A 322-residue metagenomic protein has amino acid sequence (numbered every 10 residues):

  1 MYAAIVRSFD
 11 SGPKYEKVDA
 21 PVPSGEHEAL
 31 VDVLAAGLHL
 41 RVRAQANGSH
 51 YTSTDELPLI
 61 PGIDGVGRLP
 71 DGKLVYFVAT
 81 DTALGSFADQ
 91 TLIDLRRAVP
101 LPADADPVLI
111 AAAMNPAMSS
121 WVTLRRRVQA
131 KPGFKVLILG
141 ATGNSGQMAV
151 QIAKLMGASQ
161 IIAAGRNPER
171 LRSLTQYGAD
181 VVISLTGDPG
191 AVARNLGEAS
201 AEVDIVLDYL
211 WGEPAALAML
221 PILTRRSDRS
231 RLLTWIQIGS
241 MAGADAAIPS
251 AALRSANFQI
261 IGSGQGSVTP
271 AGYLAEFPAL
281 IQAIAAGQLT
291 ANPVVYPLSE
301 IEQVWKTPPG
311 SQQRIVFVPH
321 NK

Functional and structural regions predicted by a protein language model:
M1, A271-K322: C-terminal hydrophobic helical "lid"/dimerization subdomain of Rossmann-like NAD(P)H-dependent oxidoreductases
P21-L38, S49-G85: Glycine-rich beta-strand-centered segment in the early N-terminal region that forms part of a ligand/cofactor-binding
I63-V66, V75-T142: NAD(P)H dinucleotide-binding glycine-rich loop of Rossmann-like/cofactor-binding domains, especially the beta1-alpha1
Y76, V206-L207: N-terminal Rossmann-like NAD(P) cofactor-binding module of classical short-chain dehydrogenase/reductase
S86-F87, G165-S173, A244-S250: Short, glycine/polar-rich helix-capping loops at beta-to-alpha or helix-loop-helix junctions that flank or form
A113-G187: Mid-domain Rossmann-like dinucleotide-binding core that forms the NAD(H)/NADP(H) cofactor-binding site
P189-S200: Short amphipathic alpha-helix with an adjacent loop that forms part of the alpha/beta core around
E213-A286, H320-K322: Glycine-rich phosphate-binding loop and adjacent beta-alpha segment of Rossmann(oid) nucleotide-cofactor-binding
